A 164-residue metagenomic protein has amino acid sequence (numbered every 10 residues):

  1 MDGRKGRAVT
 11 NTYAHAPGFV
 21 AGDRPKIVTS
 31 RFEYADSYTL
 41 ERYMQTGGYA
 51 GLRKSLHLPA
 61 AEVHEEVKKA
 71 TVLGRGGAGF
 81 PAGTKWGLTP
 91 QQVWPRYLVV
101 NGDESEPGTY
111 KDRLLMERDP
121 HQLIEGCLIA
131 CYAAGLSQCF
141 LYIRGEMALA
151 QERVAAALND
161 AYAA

Functional and structural regions predicted by a protein language model:
M1-A164: Feature of Fe-S/electron-transfer and energy-metabolism proteins that preferentially highlights extended coupling
